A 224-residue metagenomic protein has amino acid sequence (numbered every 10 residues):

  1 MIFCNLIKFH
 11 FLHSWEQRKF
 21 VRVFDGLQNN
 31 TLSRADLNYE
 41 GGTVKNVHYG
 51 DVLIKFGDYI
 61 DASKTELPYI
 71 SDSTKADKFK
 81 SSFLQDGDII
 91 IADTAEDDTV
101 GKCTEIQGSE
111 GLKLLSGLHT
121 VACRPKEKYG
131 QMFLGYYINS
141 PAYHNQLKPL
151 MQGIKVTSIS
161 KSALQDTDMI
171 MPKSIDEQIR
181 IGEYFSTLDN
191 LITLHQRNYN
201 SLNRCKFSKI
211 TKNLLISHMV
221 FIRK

Functional and structural regions predicted by a protein language model:
M1-Q17, T167, S174-I222: Amphipathic alpha-helical segments with low aromatic content
F9-S33, T43, F221-K224: Non-catalytic DNA-recognition/assembly elements of restriction-modification systems
K19-F20, D36, T104, T157 (+4 more regions): Small/flexible residues
F24-M171: DNA target-recognition domains and sequence-specific DNA-contacting regions of bacterial/archaeal
